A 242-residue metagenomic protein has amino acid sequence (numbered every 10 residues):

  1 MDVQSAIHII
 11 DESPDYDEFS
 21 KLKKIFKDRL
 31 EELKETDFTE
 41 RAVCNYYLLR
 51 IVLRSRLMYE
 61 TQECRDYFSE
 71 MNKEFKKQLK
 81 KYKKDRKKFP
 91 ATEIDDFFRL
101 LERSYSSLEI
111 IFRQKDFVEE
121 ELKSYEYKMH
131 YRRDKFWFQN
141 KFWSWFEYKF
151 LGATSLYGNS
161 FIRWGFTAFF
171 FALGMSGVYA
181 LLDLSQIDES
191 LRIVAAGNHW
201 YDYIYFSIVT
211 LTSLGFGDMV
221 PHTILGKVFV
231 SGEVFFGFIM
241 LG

Functional and structural regions predicted by a protein language model:
M1-K24: N-terminus-biased targeting/localization segments
D15, D37, N159-F161, H199 (+1 more regions): Intrinsic-disorder/low-complexity, polar/charged segments
Y16-S144: Membrane-protein extramembrane domains
F138-L181: Transmembrane alpha-helical segments and their cytosolic interface motifs in multi-pass membrane proteins
F166-Y203: Outer-pore turret/helix-boundary of cation channels
S190-G242: Pore domain of cation channels
